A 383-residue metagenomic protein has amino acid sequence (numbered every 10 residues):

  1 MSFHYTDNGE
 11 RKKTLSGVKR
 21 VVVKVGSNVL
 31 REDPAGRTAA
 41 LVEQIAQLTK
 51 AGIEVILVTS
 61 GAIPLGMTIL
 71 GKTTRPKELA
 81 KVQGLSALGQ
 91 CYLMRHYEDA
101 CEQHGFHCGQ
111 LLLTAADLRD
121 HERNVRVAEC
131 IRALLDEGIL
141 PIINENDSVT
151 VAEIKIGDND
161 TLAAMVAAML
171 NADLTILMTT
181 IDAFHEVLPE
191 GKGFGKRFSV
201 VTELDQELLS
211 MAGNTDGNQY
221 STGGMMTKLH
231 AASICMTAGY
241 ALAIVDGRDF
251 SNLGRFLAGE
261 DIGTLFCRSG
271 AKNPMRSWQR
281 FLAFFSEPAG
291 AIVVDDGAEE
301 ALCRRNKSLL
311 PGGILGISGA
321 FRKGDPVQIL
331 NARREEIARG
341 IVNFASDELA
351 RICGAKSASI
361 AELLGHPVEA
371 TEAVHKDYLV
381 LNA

Functional and structural regions predicted by a protein language model:
S2-H107, L111-A383: C-terminal catalytic "cap/lid" subdomain
